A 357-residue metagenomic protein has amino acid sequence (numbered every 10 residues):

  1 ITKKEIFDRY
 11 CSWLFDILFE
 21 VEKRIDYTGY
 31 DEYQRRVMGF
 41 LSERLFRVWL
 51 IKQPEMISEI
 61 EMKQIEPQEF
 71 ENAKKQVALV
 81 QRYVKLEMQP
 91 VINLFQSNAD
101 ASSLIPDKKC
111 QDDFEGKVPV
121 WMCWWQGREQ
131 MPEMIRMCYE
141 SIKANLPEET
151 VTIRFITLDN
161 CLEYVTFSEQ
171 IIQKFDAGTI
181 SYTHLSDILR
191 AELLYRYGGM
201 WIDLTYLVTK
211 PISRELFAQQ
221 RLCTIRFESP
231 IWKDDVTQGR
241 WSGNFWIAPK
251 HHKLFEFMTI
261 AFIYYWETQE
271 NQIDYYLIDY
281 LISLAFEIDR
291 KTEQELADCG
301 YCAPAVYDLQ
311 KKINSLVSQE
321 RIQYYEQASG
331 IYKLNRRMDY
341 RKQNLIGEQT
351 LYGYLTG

Functional and structural regions predicted by a protein language model:
I1, R9-T28, Q34: Catalytic core of tubulin tyrosine ligase-like
I1-C11, Y197, G243-E256: Conserved nucleotide-sugar donor-binding and metal-coordinating catalytic region shared by glycosyltransferases
F7, A191, L207-T209: General alpha-helical segment detector with a strong preference for membrane-spanning helices and helix-boundary regions
D8, F15-D16, R35-L41, L45-I60 (+1 more regions): Catalytic donor-sugar/metal-binding loop of nucleotide-sugar-dependent glycosyltransferases
Y27-G39, T179-I180: A short acidic, glycine-rich active-site loop that binds or catalyzes chemistry on phosphate/adenosine moieties
F46, E61-S186, L204-G357: Glycosyltransferase-associated regions of secretory-pathway enzymes, highlighting luminal stem/catalytic domains
D187-G199: Small-residue hinge/turn detector
